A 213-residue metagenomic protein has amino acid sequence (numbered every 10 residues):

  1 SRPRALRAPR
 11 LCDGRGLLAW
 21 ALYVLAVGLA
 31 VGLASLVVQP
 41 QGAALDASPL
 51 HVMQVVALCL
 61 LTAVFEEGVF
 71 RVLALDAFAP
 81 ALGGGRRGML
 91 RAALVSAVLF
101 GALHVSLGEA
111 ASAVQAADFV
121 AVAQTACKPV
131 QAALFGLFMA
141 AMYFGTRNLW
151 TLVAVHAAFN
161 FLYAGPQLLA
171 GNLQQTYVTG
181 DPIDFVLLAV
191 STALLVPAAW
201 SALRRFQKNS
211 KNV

Functional and structural regions predicted by a protein language model:
S1-Y23, L33-D46, A74, V196-V213: Membrane-helix interface linkers and caps
P9-R10, A43-V52, L82-R87: Helix-boundary and loop/linker segments of multi-pass membrane transporters
L25, V56, L60, V64 (+8 more regions): Residue-level signature of the transmembrane alpha-helical core of multi-pass small-molecule transporters
V27-V37, A97-S106, A157-L169: Aromatic-anchored segments of alpha-helical transmembrane domains
G68-S96, S112-A113, F144-N148: Membrane-interface helix/loop boundary segments of multi-pass membrane proteins
A74, G108-V122: Membrane-interface interhelical connector segments
A116-D181: Functionally important transmembrane alpha-helices
A157-V213: C-terminal membrane module of polytopic membrane proteins
